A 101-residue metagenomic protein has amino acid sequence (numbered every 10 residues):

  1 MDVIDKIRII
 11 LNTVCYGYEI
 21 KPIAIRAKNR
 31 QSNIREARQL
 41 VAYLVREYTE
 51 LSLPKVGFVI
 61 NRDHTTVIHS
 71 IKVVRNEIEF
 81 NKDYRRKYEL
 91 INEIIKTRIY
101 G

Functional and structural regions predicted by a protein language model:
M1, I10, G101: Accessory terminal regions of nucleic-acid processing enzymes
M1-V3, I25-S32, F58-R62: C-terminal helical "lid" subdomain and adjoining coupling/linker elements of P-loop NTPases
I4-I10, Y16, K21, T49-I60: Short, charged amphipathic recognition helices of the HTH superfamily and cognate SANT/SANTA-like modules
N12, Y16-R38: Short, Lys/Arg-enriched anionic-surface-contact patches
A37-G101: Terminal-proximal interaction/regulatory segments of ATP-powered molecular machines
